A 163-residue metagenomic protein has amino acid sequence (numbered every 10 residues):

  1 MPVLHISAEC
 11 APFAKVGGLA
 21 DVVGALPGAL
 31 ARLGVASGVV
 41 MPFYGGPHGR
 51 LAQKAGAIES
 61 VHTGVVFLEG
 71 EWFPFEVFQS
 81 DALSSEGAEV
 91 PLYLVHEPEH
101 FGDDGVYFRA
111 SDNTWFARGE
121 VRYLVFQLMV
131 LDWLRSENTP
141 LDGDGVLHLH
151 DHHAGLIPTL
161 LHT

Functional and structural regions predicted by a protein language model:
M1-V16, M41-F43: Nucleotide-activated donor-dependent transferases that construct or modify glycoconjugates
P2, G145-V146: Structural motif
E9-V22, H48-R50: A short, glycine/small-residue-rich beta-strand->loop->alpha-helix junction that serves as a flexible
A25-V35: A short, Lys/Arg-enriched amphipathic alpha-helix followed by its capping loop at the start of a domain
F43-E137, L141: A conserved catalytic-core segment of Leloir-type glycosyltransferases
L149-A154: Short His-centered aromatic/hydrophobic patch
I157-P158: Polytopic membrane enzymes that build or remodel cell-surface glycoconjugates and lipids
